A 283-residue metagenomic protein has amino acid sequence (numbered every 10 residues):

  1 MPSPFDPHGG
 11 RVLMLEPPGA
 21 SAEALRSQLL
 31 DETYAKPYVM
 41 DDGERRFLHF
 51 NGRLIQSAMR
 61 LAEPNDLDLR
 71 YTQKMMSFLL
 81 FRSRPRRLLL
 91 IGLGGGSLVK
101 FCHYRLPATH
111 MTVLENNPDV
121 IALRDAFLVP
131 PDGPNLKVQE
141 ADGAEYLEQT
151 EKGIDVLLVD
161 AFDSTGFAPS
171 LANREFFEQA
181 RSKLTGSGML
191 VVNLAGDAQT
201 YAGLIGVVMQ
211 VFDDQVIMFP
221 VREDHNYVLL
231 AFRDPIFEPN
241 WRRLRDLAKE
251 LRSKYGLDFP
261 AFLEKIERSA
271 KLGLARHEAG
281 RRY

Functional and structural regions predicted by a protein language model:
P2-G43, F47, I55-A62, Y227-Y283: SAM/dcSAM-binding transferase cores
S3-P4, R11, Q28-L30, D42 (+2 more regions): The AdoMet/dcAdoMet-binding core of the Class I SAM-like
R53-S57, F162-T165, L190: A short, flexible beta-alpha/helix-coil linker loop
V99-K100, A168, Y201-A202, N240-W241: Short glycine-/acidic-enriched loop or helix-start segments at secondary-structure transitions that form or flank
A108-H110, G133-N135, S187, D213-Q215 (+1 more regions): A generic structural signal for alpha->beta connector loops
E175-P239: C-terminal substrate-binding/active-site "lid" region of AdoMet-derived donor-dependent transferases
